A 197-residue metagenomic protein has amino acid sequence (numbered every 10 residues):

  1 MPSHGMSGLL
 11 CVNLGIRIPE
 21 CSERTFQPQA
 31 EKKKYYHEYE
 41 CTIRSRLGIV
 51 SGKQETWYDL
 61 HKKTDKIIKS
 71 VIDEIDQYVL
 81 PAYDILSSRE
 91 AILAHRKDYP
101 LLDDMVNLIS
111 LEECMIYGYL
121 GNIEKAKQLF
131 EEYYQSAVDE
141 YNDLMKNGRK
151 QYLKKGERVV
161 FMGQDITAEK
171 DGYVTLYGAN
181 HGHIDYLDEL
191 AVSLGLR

Functional and structural regions predicted by a protein language model:
P2-R197: Intrinsically disordered, low-complexity regulatory regions enriched in serine/threonine/proline and acidic residues
